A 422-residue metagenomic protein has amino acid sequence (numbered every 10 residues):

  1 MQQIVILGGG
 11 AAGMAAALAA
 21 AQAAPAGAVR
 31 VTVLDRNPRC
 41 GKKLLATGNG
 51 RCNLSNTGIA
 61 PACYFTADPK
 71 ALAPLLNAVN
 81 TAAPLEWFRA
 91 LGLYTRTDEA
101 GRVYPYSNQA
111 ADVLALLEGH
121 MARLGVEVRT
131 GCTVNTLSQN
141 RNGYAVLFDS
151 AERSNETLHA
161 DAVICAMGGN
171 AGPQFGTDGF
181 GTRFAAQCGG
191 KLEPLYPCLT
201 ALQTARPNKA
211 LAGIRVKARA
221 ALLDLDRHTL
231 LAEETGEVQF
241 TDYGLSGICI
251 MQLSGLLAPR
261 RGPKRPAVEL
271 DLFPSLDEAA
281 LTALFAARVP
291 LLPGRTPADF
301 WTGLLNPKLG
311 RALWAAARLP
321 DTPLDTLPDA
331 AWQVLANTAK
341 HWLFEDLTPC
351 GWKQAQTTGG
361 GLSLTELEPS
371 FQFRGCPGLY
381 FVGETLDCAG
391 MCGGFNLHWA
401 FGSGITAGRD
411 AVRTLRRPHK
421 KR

Functional and structural regions predicted by a protein language model:
M1-A12, T32: Beta1/beta-strand and adjacent pyrophosphate-binding region of the FAD-binding site in flavoprotein oxidoreductases
V5-L7, L34, V134, T157-Q174 (+4 more regions): Short hydrophobic core segments
A21-N49: Glycine-rich FAD pyrophosphate-binding loop
P38-C40, A46, L54-P61, K191-P194 (+1 more regions): An anion/pyrophosphate-binding glycine-rich loop and adjacent beta-alpha core in soluble alpha-beta enzymes
N49-T97: Glycine-rich active-site loop/strand segments that organize a redox cofactor
T130, G310-A389: A glycine-rich dinucleotide-binding beta-alpha-beta segment and adjacent secondary-structure elements that constitute
T130-G143: A conserved short coil-to-beta-strand element within the FAD-binding core of flavoproteins
A162-N208: Glycine-rich loop(s) and the adjacent beta-strand/alpha-helix scaffold that form part
